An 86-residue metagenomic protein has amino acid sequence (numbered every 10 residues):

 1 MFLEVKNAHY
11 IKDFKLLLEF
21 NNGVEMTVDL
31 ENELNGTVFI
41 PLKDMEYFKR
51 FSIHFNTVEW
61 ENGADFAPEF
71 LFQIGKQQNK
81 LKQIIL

Functional and structural regions predicted by a protein language model:
M1-L86: Motif-centric detector for short Cys/His coordination patterns
